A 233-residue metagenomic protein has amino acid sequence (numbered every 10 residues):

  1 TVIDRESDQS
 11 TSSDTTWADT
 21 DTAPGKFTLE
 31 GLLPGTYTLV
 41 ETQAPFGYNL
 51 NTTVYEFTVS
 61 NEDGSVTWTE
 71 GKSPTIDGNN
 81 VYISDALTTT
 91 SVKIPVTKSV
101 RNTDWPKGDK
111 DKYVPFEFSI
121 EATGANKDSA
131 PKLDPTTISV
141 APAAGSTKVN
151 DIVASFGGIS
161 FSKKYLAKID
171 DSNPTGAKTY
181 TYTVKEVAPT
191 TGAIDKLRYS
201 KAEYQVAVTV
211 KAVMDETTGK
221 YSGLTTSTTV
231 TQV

Functional and structural regions predicted by a protein language model:
T1-V233: Solvent-exposed loop/turn and edge beta-strand elements of beta-rich ligand-binding domains
